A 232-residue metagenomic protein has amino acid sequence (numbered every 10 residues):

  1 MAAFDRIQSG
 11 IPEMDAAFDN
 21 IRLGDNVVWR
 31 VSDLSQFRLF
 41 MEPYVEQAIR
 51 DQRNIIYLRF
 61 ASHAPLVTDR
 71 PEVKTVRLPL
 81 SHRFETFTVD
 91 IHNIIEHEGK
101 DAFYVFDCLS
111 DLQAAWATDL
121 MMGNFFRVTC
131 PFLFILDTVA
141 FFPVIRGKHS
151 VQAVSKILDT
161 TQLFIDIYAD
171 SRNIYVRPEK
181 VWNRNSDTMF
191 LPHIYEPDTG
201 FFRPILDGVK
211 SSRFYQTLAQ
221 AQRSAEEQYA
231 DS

Functional and structural regions predicted by a protein language model:
M1-A2, N183-S232: C-terminal regions of RecA-like/P-loop NTPase motor modules
R6-S62, S232: Glycine-rich P-loop/Walker A and Walker A-like loops and their local beta1-loop-alpha1 context in P-loop NTPases
G24, Q52-R53, P71, L136-T138 (+2 more regions): Short glycine-/polar-rich loops that comprise or flank the Walker A/P-loop and associated switch/sensor motifs
W29, Y57, V105-F106, T138-R146: Structural recognition of the conserved hydrophobic beta-strand(s) that form the central parallel beta-sheet of P-loop
F37, H63-T68, H149-V151: Short, charged/polar "capping" segments at the starts of alpha-helices and the immediately preceding loops
D51-A114: Conserved inter-motif catalytic segment of the P-loop NTP-binding fold
A115-W116, M121-K148: Substrate-engagement module of ASCE P-loop NTPases
I145-P204: Phosphate-binding/switch region of NTP-binding enzymes
